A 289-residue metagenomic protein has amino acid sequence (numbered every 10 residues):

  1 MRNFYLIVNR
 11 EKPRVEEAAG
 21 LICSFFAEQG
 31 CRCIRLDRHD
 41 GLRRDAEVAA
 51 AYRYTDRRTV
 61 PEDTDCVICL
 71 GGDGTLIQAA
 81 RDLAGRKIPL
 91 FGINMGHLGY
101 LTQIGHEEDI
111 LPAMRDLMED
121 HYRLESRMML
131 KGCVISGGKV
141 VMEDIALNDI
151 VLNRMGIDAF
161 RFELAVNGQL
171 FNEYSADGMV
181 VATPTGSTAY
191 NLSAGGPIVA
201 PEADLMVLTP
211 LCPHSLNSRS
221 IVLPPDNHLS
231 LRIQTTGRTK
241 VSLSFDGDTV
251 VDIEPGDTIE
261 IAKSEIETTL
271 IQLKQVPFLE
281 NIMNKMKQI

Functional and structural regions predicted by a protein language model:
M1-C66, E107-R123, V134-D144: ATP/NTP phosphate-donor binding region
E11, D73-T75, L98, T185-S187: Short glycine-rich anion-binding loops that position phosphate/pyrophosphate groups of nucleotides and phosphorylated
V15-E16, G74-A79, T188-S193: Short glycine/serine/threonine-rich phosphate/pyrophosphate-binding segments that cradle anionic phosphate groups
C69-D73, R81-D82: N-terminal glycine-rich "phosphate-gripper" loop used for MgATP/nucleotide binding and carboxylate activation
Q78, L83-G96, Y100: Gly/Ser-rich helix-loop-strand patches that form or flank binding pockets for ribonucleotide-derived cofactors
H97-D177: Catalytic core of DAGKc-family lipid kinases
D144, L152, I157, L170 (+1 more regions): ATP/nucleoside-binding phosphotransfer catalytic cores, i.e., glycine-rich phosphate-binding loops
N172-D177, V181-N217: Gly/Ser/Thr-rich active-site loops/lids in small-molecule metabolic enzymes that frequently grip phosphoryl groups
